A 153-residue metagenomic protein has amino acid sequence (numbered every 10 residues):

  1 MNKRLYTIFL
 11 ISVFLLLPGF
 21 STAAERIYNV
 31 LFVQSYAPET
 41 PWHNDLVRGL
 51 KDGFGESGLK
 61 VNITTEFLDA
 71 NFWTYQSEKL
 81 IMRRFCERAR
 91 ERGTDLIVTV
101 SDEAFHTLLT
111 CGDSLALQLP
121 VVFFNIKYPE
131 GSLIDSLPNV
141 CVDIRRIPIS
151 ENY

Functional and structural regions predicted by a protein language model:
N2-L5, F20-Y153: Short hydrophobic alpha-helices and adjacent helix-cap/hinge residues
I8-P18: Bacterial N-terminal signal peptides
